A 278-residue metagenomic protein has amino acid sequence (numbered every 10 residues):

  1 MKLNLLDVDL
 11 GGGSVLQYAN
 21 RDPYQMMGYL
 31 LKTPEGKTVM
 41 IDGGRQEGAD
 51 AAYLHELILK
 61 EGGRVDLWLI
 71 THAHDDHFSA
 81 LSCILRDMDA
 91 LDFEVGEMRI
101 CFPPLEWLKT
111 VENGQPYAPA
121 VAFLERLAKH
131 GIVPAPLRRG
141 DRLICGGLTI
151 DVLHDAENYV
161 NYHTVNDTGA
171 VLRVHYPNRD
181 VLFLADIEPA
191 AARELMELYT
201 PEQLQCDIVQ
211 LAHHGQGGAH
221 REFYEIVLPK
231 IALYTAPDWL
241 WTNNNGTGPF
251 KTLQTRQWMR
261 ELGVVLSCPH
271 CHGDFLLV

Functional and structural regions predicted by a protein language model:
M1-G63, I132-Q203, F275-V278: Core dinuclear metal-dependent hydrolase active-site scaffold
L5, D92-R99, P103-N166, I231 (+1 more regions): Binuclear metal-ion centers of metallo-dependent hydrolases, dominated by the metallo-beta-lactamase
Y24, A51, E61, Y117-A120 (+2 more regions): Generic non-transmembrane alpha-helix signal with a bias for helix starts/N-cap capping motifs
Q25, E47-G48, A73-S79, P104-L108 (+6 more regions): Active-site environment of divalent metal-dependent phosphoester hydrolases
P34-V39, G48-I100, Y199-Q216, L228-L233: Active-site metal-binding motif and surrounding structural segment of the metallo-beta-lactamase
H55, L81-R86, V121-E125, M196 (+2 more regions): Short amphipathic alpha-helical segments and helix-helix/interface helices
E56-I58, S82, T110, Y117 (+3 more regions): General N-terminal targeting signals
L69, A128-H130, F183, L211: Short conserved micro-motifs on helix faces and helix-strand junctions that flank and scaffold key functional residues
